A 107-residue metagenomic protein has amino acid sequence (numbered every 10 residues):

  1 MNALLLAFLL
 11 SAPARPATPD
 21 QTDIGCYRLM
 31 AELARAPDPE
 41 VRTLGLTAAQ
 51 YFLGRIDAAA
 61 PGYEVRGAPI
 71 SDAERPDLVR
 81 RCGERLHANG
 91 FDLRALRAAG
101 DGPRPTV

Functional and structural regions predicted by a protein language model:
M1-A17: Classic N-terminal secretory signal peptides
L5-L6, A31-E32, H87: Residue-level marker of positions within ordered structural domains that often coincide with functionally constrained
R15-G62: Short N-proximal segments of mature Sec-exported proteins
L44-V107: Compact alpha-helical subdomains of small soluble proteins
